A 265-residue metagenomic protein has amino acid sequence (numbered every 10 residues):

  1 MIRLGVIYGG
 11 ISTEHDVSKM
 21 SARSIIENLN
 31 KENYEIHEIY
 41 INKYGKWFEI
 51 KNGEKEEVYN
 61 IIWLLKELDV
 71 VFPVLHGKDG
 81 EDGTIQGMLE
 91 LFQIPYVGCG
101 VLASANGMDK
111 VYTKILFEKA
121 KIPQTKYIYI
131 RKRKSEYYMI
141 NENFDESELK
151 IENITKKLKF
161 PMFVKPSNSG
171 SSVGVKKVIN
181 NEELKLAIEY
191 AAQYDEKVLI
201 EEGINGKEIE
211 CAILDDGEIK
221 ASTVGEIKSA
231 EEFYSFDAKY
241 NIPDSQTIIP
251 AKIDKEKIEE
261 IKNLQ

Functional and structural regions predicted by a protein language model:
M1-L102, N106-Y112, R131-L149: ATP-binding N-terminal substructure of ATP-dependent carboxylate-amine bond-forming enzymes
I2, Y8, D254-L264: ATP-dependent carboxylate activation and anion-phosphoryl transfer catalytic cores that bind Mg-ATP to form
I2-Y8, S12, M20, I62-L65 (+1 more regions): Active-site nucleotide/adenylate-binding loops and adjacent lid/helix of ATP-dependent enzymes
V17-S24, L186, Y190, E260-L264: A non-catalytic, amphipathic alpha-helix used as a structural packing/dimerization or gating element in enzyme scaffolds
E32, E67, F92, K157-L158 (+2 more regions): Structured helix-beta-strand junction loops
E35-H37, P95, P123-K126, K220: Conserved beta-strand segments of alpha/beta enzyme cores
I179-E260: Phosphate-binding site of ATP-dependent enzymes
